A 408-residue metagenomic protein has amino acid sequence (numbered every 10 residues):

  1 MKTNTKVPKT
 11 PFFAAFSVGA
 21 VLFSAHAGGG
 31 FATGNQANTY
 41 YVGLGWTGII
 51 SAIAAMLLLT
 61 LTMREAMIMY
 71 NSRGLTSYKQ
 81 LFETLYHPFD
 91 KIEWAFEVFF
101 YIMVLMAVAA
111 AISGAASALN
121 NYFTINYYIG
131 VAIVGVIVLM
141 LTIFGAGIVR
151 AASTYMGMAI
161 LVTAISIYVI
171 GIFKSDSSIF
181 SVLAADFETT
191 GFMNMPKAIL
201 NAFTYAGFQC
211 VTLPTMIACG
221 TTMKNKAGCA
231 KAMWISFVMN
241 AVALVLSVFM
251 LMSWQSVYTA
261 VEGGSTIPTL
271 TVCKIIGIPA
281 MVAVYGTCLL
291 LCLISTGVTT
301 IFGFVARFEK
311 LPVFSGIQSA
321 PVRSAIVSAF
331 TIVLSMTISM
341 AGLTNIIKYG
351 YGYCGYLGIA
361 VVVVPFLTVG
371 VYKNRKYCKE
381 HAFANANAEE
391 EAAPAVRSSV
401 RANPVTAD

Functional and structural regions predicted by a protein language model:
K2, K79-P88, A111-V131, T221-V242 (+2 more regions): Helix-loop-helix connectors at the membrane interface of multi-pass transporters/channels
T5-A14, V42-T47, S72-M103, N121-Y127 (+3 more regions): Transmembrane-helix boundary/entry motifs in multi-pass membrane transporters
T10-A32, Y101-V104, I170-D176, A184-A241 (+1 more regions): Hydrophobic, membrane-embedded alpha-helices of multi-pass small-molecule transporters
T10-F13, T39-M67, S236-V245, G352-V363: Extracellular loop-to-transmembrane helix junctions
L22, I53-K79, M250-W254: Juxtamembrane transmembrane-helix boundary signature
A110-L119, Y128-I133, L141-K174, I347-F366: Membrane-interface loop-to-helix entry segments
V138, T142, A159-T189, L251-S253 (+1 more regions): Hydrophobic alpha-helical segments and their helix-loop junctions in multi-pass secondary transporters
T190, L251-V282: Membrane-interface interhelical connector segments
